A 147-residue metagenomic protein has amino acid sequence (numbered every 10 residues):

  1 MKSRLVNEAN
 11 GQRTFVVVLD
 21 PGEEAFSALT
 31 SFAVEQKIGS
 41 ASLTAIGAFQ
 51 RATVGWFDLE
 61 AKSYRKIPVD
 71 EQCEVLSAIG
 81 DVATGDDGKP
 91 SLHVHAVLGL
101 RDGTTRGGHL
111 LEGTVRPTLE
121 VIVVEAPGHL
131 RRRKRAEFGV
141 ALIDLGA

Functional and structural regions predicted by a protein language model:
M1-L92, V97-A147: N-terminal intrinsically disordered, cationic/polar leader segments that include organellar targeting peptides
